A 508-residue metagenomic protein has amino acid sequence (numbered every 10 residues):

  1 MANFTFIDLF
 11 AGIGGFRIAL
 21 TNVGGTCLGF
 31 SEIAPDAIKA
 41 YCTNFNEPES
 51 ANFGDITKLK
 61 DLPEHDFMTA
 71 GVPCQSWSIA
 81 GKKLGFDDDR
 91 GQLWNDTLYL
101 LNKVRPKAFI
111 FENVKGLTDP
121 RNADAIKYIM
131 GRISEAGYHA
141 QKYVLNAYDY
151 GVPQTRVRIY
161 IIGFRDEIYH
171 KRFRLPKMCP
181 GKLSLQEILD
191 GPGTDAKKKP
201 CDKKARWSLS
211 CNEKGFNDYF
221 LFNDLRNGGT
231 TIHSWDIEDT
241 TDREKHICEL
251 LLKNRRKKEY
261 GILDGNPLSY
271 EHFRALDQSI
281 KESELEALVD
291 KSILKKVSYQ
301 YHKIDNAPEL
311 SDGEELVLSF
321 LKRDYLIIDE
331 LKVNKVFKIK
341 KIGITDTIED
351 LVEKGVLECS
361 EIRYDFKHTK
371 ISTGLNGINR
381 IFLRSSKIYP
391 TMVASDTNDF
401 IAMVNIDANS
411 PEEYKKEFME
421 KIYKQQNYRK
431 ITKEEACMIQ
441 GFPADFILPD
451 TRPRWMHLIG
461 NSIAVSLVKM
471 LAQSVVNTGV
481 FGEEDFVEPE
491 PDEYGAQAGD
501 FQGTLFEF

Functional and structural regions predicted by a protein language model:
A2-R105, F111, K115-K127, S134: Core alpha/beta nucleotide-donor-binding catalytic domains of modification enzymes
F53-G54, Y138-D149: Conserved S-adenosyl-L-methionine
D61, G151-Q154: Short glycine-biased active-site loop of nucleotidyltransferases that positions the nucleotide triphosphate and helps
V72-W77, D166-E167, T397: Short glycine-rich anion-binding loops that position phosphate/pyrophosphate groups of nucleotides and phosphorylated
Q141, T155-I159, I388: Residues that flank catalytic or metal-binding motifs in active/ligand-binding sites
T155-T240, E244-L252, K257: Flexible, glycine-/basic-rich loop-and-beta segments that form/coincide with the SAM-dependent methyltransferase
I237-F508: C-terminal target-recognition/interaction regions appended to catalytic cores
